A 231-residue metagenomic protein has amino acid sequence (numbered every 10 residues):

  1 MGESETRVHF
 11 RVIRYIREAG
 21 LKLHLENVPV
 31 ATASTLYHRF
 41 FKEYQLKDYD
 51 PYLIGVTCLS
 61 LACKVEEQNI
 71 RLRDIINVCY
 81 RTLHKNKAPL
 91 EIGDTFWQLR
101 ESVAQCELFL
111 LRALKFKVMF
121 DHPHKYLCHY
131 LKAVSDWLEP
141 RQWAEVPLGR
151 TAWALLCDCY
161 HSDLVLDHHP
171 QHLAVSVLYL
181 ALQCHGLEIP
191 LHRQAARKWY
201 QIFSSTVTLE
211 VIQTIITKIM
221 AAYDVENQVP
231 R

Functional and structural regions predicted by a protein language model:
S4-V175, Y179-V211: Structured all-alpha helical bundle cores of eukaryotic regulatory proteins
Y200-R231: Long alpha-helical rod scaffolds of large eukaryotic non-enzymatic complex subunits
